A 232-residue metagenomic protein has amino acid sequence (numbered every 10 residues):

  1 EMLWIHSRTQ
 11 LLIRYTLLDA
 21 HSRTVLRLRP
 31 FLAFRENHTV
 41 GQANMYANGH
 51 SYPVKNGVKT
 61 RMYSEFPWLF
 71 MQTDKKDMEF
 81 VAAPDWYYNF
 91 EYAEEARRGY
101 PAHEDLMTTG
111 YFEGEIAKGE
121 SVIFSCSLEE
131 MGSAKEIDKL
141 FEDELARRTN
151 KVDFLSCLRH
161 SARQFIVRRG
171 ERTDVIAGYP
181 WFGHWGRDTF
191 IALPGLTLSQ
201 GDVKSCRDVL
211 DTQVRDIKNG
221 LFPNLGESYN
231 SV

Functional and structural regions predicted by a protein language model:
E1-V232: Acidic, mature catalytic/reactive cores of soluble proteins
